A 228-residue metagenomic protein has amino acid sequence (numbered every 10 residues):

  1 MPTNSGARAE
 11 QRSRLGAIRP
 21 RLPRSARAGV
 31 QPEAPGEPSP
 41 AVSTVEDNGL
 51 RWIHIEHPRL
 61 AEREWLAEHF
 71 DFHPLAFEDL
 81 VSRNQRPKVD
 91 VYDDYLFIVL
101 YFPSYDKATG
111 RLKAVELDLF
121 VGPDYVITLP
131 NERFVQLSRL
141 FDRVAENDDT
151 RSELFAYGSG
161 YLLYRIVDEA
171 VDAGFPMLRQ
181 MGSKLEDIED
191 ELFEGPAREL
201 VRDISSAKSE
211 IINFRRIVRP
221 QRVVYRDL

Functional and structural regions predicted by a protein language model:
M1-D227: Peripheral, non-transmembrane regulatory/ligand-interaction domains of membrane transport proteins
